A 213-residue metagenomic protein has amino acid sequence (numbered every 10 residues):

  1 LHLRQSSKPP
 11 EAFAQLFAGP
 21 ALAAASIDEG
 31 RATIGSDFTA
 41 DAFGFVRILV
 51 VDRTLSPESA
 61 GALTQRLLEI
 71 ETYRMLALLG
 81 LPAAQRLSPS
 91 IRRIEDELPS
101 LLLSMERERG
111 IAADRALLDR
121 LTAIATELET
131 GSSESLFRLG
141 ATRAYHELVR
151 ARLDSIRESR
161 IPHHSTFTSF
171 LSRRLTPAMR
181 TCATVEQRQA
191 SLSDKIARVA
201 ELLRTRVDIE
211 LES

Functional and structural regions predicted by a protein language model:
L1-R120, T126: Extended alpha-helical interaction modules
A125-S213: Membrane-associated alpha-helical segments
